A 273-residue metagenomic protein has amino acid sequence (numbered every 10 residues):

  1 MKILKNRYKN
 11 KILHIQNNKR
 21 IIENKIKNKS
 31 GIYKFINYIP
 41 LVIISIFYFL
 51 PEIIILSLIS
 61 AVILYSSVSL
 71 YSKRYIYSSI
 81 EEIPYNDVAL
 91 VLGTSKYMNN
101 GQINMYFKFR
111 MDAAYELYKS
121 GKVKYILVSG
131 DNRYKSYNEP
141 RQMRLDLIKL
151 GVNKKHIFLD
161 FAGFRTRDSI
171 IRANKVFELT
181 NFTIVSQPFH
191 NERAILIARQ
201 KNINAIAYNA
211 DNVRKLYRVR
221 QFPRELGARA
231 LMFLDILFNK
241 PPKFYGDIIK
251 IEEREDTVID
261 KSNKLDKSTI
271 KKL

Functional and structural regions predicted by a protein language model:
M1-I44: N-terminal Lys/Arg-rich, disordered targeting/topogenic segments
I3, S66-P223, S268-L273: A structural signal for short, hydrophobic/glycine-enriched beta-strand patches
S30-E81: N-terminal type II signal-anchor transmembrane helix that functions as the membrane-insertion/stop-transfer segment
N86, P242-L273: Short linear elements at protein peripheries
R133-N138, I206-N209, A228-D235, I251-T257: A general structural signal for short secondary-structure boundary/capping elements
F222-F244: A transmembrane-helix-recognition feature enriched in membrane-embedded lipid enzymes and envelope glyco-/phospholipid
